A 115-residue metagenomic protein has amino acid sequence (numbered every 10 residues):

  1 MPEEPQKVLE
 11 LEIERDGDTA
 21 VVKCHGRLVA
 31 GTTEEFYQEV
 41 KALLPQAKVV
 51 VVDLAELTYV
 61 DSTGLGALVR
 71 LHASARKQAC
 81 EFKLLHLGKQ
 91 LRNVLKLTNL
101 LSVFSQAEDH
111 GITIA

Functional and structural regions predicted by a protein language model:
M1-T58, R70-A115: STAS-like cytosolic regulatory interaction modules
D61: Conserved G/P- and acidic residue-centered "switch" motifs that form tight phosphate/ATP-binding loops in soluble
